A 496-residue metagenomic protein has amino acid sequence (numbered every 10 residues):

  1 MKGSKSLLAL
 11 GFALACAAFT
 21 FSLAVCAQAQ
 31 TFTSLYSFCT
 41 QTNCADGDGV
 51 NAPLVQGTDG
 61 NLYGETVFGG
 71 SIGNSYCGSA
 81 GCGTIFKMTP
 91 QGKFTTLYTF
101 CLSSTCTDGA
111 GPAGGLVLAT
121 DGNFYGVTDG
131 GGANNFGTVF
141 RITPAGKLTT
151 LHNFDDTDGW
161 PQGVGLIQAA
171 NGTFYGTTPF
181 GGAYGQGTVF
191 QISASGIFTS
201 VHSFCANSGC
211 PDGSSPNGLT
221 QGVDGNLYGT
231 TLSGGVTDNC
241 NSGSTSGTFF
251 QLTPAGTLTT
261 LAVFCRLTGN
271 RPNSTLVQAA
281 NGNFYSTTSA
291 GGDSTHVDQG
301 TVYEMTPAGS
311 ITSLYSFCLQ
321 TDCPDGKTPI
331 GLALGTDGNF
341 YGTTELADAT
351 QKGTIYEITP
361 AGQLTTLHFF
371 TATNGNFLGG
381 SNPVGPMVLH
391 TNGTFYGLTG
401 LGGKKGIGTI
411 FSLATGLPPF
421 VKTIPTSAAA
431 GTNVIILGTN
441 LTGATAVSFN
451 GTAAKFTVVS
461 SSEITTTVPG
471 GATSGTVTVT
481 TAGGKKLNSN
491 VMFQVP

Functional and structural regions predicted by a protein language model:
K2-P496: Extracellular beta-propeller repeat domains
